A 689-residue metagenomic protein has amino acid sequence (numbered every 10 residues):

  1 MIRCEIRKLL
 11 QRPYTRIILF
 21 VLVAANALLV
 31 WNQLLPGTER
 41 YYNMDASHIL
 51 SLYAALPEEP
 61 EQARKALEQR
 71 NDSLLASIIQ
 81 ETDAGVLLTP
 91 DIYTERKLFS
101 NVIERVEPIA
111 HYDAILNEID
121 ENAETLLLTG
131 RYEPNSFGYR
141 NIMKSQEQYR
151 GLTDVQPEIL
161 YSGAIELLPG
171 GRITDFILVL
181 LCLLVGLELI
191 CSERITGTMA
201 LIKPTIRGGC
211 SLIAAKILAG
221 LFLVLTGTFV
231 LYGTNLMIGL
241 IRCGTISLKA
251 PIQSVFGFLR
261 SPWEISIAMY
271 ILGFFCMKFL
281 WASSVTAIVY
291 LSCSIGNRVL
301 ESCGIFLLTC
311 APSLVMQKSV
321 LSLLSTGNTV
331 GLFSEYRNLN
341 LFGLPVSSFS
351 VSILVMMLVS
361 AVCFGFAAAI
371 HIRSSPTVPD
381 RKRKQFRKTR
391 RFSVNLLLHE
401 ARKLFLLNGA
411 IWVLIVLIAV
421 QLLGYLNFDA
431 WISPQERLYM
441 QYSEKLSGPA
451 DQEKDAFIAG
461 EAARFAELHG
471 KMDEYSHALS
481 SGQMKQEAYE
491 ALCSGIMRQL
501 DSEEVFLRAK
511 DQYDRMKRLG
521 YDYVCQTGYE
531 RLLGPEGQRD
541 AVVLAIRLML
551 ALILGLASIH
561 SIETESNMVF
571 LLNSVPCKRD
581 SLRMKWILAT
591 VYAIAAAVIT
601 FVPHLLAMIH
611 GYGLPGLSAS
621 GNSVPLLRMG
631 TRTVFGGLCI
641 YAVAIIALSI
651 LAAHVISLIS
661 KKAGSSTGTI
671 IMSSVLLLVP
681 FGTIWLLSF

Functional and structural regions predicted by a protein language model:
M1-L10, I202, S393-F405: A short amphipathic helical element positioned immediately N-terminal to and/or at the very start of a transmembrane
R7-V21, V299-C303, R402-V416, T667: Membrane-interface helix starts
T15, L29, W281-V289, T309-C310 (+6 more regions): Alpha-helical transmembrane segments of multi-pass membrane transporters/translocases
V21-L74, I119-G130, P134-E193, A214-R298 (+5 more regions): Secretory targeting signals
Y42-E133, Y439-D501: N-terminal accessory alpha/beta regions
I202-G209, L572-R579: Short helix-to-coil transition segments within interhelical loops that connect adjacent transmembrane helices
I217-G220, I305-G331, K388-F405, S574 (+2 more regions): Hydrophobic alpha-helical transmembrane segments of integral membrane proteins
